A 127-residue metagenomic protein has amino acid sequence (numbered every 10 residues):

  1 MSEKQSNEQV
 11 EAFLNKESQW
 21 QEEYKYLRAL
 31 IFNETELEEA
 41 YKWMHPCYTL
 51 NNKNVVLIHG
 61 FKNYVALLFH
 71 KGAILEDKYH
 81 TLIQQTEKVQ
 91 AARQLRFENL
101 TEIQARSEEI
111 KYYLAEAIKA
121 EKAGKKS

Functional and structural regions predicted by a protein language model:
M1-S127: Charge-dense, helix-prone N-terminal extensions
